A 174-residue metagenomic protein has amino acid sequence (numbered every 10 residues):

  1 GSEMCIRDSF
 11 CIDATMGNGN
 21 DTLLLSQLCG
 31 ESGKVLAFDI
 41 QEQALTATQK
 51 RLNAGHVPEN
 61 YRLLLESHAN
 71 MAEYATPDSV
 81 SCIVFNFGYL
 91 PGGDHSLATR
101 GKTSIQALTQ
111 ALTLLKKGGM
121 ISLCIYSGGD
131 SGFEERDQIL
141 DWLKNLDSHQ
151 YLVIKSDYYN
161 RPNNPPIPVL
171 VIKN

Functional and structural regions predicted by a protein language model:
G1-I6: Short, small-residue-biased leader/transition segments that mark boundaries at the very start of proteins
S9, G33, G119: Glycine-centered, small-residue-biased loops immediately flanking beta-strands in adenine/cofactor-binding cores
N18-S32: Conserved SAM-binding loop of SAM-dependent methyltransferases across substrates and taxa, primarily the Class I
K34-D39: Conserved SAM-binding motif I beta-strand of class I
L45-D78: S-adenosyl-L-methionine
V84-A107: Mobile active-site "lid"/loop adjacent to the S-adenosyl-L-methionine
L114, G118-I125: Conserved beta-strand signature within the Rossmann-like core of class I S-adenosyl-L-methionine
F133-N174: Class I S-adenosyl-L-methionine
